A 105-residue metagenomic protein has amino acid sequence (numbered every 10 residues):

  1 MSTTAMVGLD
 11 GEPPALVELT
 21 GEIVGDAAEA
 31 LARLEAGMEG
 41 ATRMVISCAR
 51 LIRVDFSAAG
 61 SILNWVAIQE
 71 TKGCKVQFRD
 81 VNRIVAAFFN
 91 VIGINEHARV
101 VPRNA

Functional and structural regions predicted by a protein language model:
M1-S57, L63-A105: STAS-like cytosolic regulatory interaction modules
